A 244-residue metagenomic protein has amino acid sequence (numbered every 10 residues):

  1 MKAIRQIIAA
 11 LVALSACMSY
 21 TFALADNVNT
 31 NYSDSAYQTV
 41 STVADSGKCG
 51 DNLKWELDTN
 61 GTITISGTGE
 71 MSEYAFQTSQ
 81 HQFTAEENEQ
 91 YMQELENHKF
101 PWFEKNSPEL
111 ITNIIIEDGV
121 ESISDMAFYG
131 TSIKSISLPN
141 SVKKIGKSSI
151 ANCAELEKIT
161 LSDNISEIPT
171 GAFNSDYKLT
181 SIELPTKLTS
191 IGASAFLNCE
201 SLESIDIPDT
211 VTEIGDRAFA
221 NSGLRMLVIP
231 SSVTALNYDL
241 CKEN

Functional and structural regions predicted by a protein language model:
A3-L24: Sec-dependent N-terminal signal peptides of Gram-positive bacterial secreted proteins and lipoproteins
M18-T42: Sec-dependent signal peptide cleavage junction
T42-T64: GGW-centered surface loops in extracellular recognition modules
G61-S135: LRR N-terminal entry segment and analogous cap-like coil->beta motifs
T62-T68, P108-S122, T131-K144, A154-E167 (+4 more regions): Structural signature of tandem-repeat unit edges
S124-A127, G146-S149, P169-A172, G192-A195 (+2 more regions): Consensus positions within tandem repeat domains that build extended binding/scaffold surfaces
